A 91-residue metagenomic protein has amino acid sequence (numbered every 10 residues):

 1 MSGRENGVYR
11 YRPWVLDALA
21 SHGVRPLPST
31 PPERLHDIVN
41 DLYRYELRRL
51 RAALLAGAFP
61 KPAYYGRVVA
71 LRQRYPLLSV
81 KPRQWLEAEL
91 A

Functional and structural regions predicted by a protein language model:
M1-V39, R83-A91: Long, non-catalytic architectural segments outside compact domain cores
Y43-R51, L71: Non-transmembrane amphipathic alpha-helical segments
L54-P62: Charged, low-complexity interaction regions
K61-A70: Short, charged, amphipathic alpha-helical segments
L71-W85: Amphipathic alpha-helical coiled-coil segments
